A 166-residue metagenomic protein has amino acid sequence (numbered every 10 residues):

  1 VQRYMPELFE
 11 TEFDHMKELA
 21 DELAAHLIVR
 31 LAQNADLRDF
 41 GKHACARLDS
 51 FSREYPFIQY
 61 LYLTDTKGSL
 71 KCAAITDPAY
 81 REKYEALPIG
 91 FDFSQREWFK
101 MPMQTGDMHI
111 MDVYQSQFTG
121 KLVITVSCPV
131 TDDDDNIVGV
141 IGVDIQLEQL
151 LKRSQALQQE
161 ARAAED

Functional and structural regions predicted by a protein language model:
V1-L37, L122, E148-D166: Juxtamembrane extracytoplasmic/periplasmic/luminal helical "stalk" adjacent to the first N-terminal
D14, E18-D21, S52-L70, M108 (+1 more regions): Short N-terminal helix-loop-first-beta-strand/juxtamembrane motif that initiates sensory/input modules
I28, D107-M108: Generic structural signal for secondary-structure transition and capping sites
R38-K42, D92-F93: Conserved phosphate-coordination/catalytic loops
F40-F51: Amphipathic alpha-helical coiled-coil segments that mediate homodimerization and allosteric signal transmission
F51-Q104, V113-F118: Extracellular/periplasmic ligand-sensing ectodomains of membrane signal-transduction proteins
M111-V113, S127: Sensory input modules used in signal transduction, predominantly PAS/LOV/GAF but also related non-catalytic regulatory
T119-Q158: Conserved beta-strands of PAS-like sensory domains
